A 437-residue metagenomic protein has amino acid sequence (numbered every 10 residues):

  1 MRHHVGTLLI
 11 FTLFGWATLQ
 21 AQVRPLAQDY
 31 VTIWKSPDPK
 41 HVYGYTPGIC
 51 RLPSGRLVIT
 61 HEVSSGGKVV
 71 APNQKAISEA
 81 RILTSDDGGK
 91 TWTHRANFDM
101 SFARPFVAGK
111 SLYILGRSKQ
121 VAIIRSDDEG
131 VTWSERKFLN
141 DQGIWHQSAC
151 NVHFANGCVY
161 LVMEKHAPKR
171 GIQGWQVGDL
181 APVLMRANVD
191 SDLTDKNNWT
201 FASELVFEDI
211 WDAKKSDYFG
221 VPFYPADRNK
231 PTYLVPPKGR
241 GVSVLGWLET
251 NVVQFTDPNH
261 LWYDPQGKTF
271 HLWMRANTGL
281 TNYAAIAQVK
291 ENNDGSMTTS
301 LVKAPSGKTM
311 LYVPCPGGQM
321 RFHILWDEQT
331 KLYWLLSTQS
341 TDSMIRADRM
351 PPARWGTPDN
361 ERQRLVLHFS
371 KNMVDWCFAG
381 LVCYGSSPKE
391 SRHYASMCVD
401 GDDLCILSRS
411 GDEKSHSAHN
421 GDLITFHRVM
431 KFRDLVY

Functional and structural regions predicted by a protein language model:
M1-V5: Positively charged n-region of N-terminal signal peptides that target proteins for export
T7-W16: Bacterial N-terminal signal peptides
T18-Q20: Sec/Tat signal peptide C-region and signal peptidase I cleavage site
Q22-Y437: Asp-box/BNR beta-propeller blade signature and adjacent active/binding-site loops in extracellular glycan-interacting
